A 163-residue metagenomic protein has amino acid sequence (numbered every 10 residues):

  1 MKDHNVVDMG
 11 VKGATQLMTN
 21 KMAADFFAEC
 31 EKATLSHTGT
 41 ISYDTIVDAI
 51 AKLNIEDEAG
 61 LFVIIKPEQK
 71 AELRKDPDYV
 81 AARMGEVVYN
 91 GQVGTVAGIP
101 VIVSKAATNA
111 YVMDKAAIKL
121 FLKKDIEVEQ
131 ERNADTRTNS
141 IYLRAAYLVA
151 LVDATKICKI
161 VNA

Functional and structural regions predicted by a protein language model:
M1, D76-A163: Sequence/fold signature of self-assembling virion shell proteins
M1-T34, N54-I55, V63, V101 (+1 more regions): Long, contiguous amphipathic alpha-helices that act as assembly "spine/axial" helices in icosahedral shell and virion
T15, T19, T34, T38-T40 (+5 more regions): Residue-identity detector for threonine
K21-F26, V47, D114-K115: Short amphipathic alpha-helical segments, especially helix-boundary/capping motifs
A28-T95, I99: Extended, solvent-exposed, turn-rich assembly/linker loops in the middle of proteins
